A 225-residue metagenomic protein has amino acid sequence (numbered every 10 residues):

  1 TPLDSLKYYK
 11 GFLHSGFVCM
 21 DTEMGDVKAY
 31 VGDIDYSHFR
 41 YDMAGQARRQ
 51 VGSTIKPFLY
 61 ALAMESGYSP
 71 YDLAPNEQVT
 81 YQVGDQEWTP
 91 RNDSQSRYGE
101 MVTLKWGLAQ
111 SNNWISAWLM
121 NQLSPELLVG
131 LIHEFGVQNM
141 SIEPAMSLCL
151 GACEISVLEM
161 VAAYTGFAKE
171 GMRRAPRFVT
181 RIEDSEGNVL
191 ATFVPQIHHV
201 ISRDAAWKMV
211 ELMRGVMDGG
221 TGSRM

Functional and structural regions predicted by a protein language model:
T1-D21, Y30, Y36-Y41, I55 (+1 more regions): A penicillin-recognizing enzyme superfamily signal
Y9-S15, H38-F58, Y71-N76, V102: Short active-site loop at a secondary-structure junction that contains or immediately precedes the catalytic residue(s)
G16-M20, K28-Y30, D72-L73, W106 (+6 more regions): Structural recognition of the beta-strand scaffold that forms the well-ordered cores of secreted hydrolase catalytic
T22, S37-H38, M64-D72, Q138-M140 (+1 more regions): Secondary-structure transition/capping motifs at alpha-helix termini and the adjoining loop/turn into the next element
E23-M24, I34-H38, Q50, V79-Q82 (+6 more regions): Solvent-exposed loop/turn segments at secondary-structure junctions within structured extracellular/periplasmic domains
M24-G25, R48-N76, G107, A163-F167 (+1 more regions): Active-site SXXK
Y68-L128, R173, S185-V210, R214-G215: Conserved catalytic neighborhood of penicillin-recognizing serine enzymes
W88-N92, L123-A162, G171, A175-F178: Mid-domain, small-residue-enriched loop/turn segments at the edges of structured enzyme/sensor domains
